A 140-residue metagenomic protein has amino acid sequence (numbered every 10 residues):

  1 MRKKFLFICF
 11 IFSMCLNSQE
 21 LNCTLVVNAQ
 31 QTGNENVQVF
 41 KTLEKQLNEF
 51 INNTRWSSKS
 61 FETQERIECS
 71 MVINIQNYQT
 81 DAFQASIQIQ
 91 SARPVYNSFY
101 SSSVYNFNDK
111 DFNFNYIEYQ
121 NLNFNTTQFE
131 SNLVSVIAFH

Functional and structural regions predicted by a protein language model:
M1-C23: Bacterial Sec-dependent N-terminal signal peptides
F5, V27, N121-L122: General secondary-structure edge motif
Q19-Q84, V95-N97: Start-of-domain marker
Q84-H140: Acidic/His-rich structured neighborhood in mature extracellular/periplasmic domains
